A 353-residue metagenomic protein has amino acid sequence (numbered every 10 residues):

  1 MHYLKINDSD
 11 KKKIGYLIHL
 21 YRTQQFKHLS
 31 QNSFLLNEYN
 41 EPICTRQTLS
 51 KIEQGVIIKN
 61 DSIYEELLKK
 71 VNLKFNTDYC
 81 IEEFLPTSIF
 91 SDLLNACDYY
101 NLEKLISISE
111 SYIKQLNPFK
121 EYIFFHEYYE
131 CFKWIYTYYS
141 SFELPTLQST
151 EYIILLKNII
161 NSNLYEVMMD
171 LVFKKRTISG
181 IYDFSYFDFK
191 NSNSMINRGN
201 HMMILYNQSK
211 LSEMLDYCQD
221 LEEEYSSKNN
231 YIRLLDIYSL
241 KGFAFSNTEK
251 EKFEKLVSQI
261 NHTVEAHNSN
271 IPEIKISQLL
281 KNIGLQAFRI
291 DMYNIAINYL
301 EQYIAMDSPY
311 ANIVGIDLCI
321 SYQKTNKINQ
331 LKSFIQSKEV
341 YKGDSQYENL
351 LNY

Functional and structural regions predicted by a protein language model:
M1-K27: A short, Lys/Arg-rich alpha-helix, primarily the initiator
L4-S9, T77-S88, D188-N193: TPR-adjacent "capping" and linker segments in tetratricopeptide-repeat scaffold/adaptor proteins
H19, S50-K51, Y79: Key DNA-contacting residues within the recognition helix of helix-turn-helix
Q25-K51: Short alpha-helical DNA-recognition segment
I52-E53, I63: DNA major-groove recognition helix of helix-turn-helix
N60-D78: DNA major-groove recognition helix of helix-turn-helix/homeodomain DNA-binding modules
P86-E143, Y310-V314, S345-Y347: Helix-turn-helix/homeodomain-like alpha-helical modules used for DNA recognition and transcription-factor dimerization
Y129-Y353: Extended amphipathic alpha-helical coiled-coil/heptad-repeat regions
